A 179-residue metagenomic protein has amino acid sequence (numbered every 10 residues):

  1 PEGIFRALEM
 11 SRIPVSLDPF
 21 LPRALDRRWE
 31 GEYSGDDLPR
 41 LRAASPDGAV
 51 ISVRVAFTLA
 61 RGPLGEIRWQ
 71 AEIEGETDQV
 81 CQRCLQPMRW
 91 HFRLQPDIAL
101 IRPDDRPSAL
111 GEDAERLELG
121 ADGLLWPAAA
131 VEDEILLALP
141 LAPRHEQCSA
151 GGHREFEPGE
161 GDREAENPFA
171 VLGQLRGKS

Functional and structural regions predicted by a protein language model:
P1-R28, S52, R89-S179: Charge-rich, low-complexity linker and terminal segments
E2-D78: A positional/architectural concept
Y33-D36, R83, E112-A114, G120: Residue-level signal for pocket-adjacent positions within structured domains
V80-R83, Q147: The −1 position to Zn-ligating cysteines in a subset of zinc-ribbon hairpins
Q86: Short Cys/His-based metal-binding microdomains
